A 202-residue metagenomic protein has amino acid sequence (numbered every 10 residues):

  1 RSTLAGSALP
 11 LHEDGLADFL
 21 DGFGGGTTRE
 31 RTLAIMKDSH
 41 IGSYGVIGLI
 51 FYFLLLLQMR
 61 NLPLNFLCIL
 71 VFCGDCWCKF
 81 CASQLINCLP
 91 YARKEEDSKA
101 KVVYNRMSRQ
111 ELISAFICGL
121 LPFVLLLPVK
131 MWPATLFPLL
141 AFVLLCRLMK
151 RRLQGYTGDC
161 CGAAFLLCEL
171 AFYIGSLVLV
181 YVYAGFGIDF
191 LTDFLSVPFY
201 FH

Functional and structural regions predicted by a protein language model:
R1-L9, G25-R31, D38-H202: Hydrophobic alpha-helical transmembrane segments
L9-G15: Replace "His-x-His-based motif
G22: Residues immediately C-terminal
